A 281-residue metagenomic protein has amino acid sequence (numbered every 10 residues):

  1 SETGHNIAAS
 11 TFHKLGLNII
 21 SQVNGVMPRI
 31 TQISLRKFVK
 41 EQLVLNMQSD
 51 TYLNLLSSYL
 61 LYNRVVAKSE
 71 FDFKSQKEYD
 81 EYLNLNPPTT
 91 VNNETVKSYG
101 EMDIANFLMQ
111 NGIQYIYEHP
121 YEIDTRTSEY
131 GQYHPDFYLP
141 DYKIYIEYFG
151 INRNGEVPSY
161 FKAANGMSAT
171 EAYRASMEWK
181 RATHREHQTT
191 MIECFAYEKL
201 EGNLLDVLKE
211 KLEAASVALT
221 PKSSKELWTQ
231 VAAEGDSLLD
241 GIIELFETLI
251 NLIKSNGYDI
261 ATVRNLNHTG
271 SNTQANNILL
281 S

Functional and structural regions predicted by a protein language model:
S1, A8, K97, E101 (+3 more regions): Conserved helicase NTPase motor core
S1-L60, A182-G241: Conserved P-loop NTPase-based nucleic-acid remodeling module centered on helicase motor cores
R29, S58-N93, L227-S281: Accessory N-terminal region flanking or inserted into the helicase ATPase core in nucleic-acid motor proteins
Y99, S168-K180, L205-L208: Well-ordered, non-membrane alpha-helical segments in soluble/globular domains
A105-G112, R174, A182: Nucleic acid-processing catalytic cores of prokaryotic defense/repair systems
M109-E129, D136: A short acidic/basic microdomain associated with nuclease active sites
Y133-G155, H187: Active-site beta-strand-loop-beta-strand hairpin of nuclease catalytic cores that positions key catalytic residues
G155-A172: A solvent-exposed, charged loop/short amphipathic helix patch at secondary-structure junctions
